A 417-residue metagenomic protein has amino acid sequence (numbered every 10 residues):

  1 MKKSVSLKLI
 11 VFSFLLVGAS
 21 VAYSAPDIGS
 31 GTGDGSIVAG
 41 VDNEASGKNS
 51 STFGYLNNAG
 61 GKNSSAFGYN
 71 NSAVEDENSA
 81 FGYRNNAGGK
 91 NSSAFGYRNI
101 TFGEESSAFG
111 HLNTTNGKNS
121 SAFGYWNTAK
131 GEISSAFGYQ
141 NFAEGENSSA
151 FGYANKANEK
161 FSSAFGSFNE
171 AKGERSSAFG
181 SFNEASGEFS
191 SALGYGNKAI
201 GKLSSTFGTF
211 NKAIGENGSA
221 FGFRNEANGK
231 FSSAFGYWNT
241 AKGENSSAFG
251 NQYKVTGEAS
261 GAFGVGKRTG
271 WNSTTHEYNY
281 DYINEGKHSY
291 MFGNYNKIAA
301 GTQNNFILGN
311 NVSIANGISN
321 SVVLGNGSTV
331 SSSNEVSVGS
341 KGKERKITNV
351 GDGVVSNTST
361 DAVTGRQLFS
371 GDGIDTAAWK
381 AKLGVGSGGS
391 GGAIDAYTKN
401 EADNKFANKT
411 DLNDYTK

Functional and structural regions predicted by a protein language model:
M1-Y23: Gram-negative bacterial Sec-dependent N-terminal signal peptides
K3, V11-F12, A108, F189 (+2 more regions): Terminal low-complexity, poorly structured segments
K8-I10, L16-V17, N113, G194 (+5 more regions): Compositionally biased amphipathic helical and low-complexity segments enriched in hydrophobic
K8-L9, F14, K90, G124 (+7 more regions): A periodicity- and composition-biased signal for non-globular, repetitive helical segments
A22-K346, V354-V355, A402: Periodic small-residue-enriched repeat registers in elongated scaffold domains
E344-K417: Fibrous stalk/shaft segments of extracellular and virion attachment machinery
